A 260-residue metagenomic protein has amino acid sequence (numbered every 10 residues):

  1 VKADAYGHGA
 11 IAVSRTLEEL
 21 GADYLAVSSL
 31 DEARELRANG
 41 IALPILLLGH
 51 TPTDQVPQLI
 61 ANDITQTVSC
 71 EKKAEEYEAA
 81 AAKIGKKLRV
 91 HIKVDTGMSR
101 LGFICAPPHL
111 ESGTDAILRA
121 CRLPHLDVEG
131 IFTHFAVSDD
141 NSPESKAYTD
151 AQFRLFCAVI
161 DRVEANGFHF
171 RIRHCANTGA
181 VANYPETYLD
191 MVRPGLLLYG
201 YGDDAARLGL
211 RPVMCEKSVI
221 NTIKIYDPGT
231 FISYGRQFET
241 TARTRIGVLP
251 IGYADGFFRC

Functional and structural regions predicted by a protein language model:
V1-I64, V68-Y77, T178, N183: N-terminal active-site wall of soluble small-molecule enzyme domains
A3-L20, E75, A79-R89, T96-N221 (+1 more regions): Active-site loop/helix belt of alpha/beta enzymes
D23-Y24, P44-L46, T65, R89-H91 (+4 more regions): Structural motif
L48, S69, K93-D95, P194-G195: Generic beta-sheet signal
V56-T67, A158-N166, R193-A205, T230-T244: Short flexible/disordered coil segments
E216-C260: Functionally critical, mid-to-C-terminal surface segments that flank or help form catalytic/ligand
